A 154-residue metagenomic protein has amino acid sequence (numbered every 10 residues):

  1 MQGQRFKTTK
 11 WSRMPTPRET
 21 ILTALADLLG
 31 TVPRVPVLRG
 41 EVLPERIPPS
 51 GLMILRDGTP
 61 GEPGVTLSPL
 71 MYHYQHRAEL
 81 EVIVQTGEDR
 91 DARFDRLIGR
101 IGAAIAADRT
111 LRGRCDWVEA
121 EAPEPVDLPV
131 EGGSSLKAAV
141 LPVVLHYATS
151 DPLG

Functional and structural regions predicted by a protein language model:
M1-R46, G58-G154: Charged, amphipathic alpha-helical segments and their flanking helix caps
L55: Paired acidic/hydrophobic, glycine-rich loop segments that form the ligand-binding mouth/hinge of periplasmic-binding
